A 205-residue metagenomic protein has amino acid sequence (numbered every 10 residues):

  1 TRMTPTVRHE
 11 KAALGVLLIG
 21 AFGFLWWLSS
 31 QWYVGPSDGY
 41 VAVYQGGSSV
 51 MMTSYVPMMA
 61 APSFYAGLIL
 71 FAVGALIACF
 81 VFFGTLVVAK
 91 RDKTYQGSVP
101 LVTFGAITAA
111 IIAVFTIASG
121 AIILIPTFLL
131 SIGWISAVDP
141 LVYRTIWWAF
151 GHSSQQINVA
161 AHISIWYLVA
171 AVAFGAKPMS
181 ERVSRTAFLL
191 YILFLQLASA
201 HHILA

Functional and structural regions predicted by a protein language model:
T1-A205: Membrane-embedded and interfacial regions of multi-pass energy-transducing membrane proteins
